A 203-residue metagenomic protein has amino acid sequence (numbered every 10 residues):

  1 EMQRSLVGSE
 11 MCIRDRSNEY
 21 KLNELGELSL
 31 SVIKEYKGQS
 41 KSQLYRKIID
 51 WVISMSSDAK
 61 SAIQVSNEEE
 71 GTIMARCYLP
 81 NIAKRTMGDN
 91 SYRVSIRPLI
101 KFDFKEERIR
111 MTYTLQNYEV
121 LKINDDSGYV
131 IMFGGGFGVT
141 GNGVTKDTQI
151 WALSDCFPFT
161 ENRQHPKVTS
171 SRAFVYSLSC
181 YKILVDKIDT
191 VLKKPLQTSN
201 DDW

Functional and structural regions predicted by a protein language model:
E1-I13: Single conserved hydrophobic/aromatic residue that forms the stacking wall/gate of nucleotide- or nucleobase-binding
R14-K60, H165-S179, K193-W203: Terminal, regulation- and interaction-focused segments at domain boundaries
N23, K37, R76-Y78, K105 (+1 more regions): A structural detector for beta-sheet-dominated domains
D50-R108: Hydrophobic-cavity lipid-handling domains and compact docking modules
I100-D103, R110, S179-K182, D186: Generic structural signal for well-ordered, non-transmembrane alpha-helical segments in soluble/cytosolic regions
Y113-D125: Short, solvent-exposed aromatic-acidic interface loops
F133-W203: A conserved amphipathic terminal alpha-helix motif
